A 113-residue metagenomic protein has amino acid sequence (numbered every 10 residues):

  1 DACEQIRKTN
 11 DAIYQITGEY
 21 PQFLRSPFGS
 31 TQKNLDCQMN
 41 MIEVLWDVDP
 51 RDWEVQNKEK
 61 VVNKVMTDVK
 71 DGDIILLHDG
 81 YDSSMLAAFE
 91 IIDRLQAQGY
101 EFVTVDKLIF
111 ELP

Functional and structural regions predicted by a protein language model:
D1-P113: Catalytic domains of cell-wall/extracellular-matrix polysaccharide-remodeling enzymes, centered on de-N-acetylation
